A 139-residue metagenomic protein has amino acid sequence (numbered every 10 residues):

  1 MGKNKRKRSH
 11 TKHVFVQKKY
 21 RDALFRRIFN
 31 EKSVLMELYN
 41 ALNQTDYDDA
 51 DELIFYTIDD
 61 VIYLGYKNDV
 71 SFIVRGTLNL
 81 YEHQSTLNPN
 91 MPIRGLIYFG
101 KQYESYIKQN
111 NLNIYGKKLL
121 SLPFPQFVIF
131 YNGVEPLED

Functional and structural regions predicted by a protein language model:
G2-D139: Accessory alpha/beta interaction modules
